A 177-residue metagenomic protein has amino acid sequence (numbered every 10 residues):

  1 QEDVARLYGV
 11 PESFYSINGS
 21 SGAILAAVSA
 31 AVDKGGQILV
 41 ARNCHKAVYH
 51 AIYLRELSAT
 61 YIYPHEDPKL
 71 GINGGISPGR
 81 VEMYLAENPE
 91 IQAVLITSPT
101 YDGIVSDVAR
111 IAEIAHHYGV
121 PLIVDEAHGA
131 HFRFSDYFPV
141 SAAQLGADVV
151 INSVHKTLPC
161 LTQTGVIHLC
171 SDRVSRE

Functional and structural regions predicted by a protein language model:
L7-V10, S20-E177: Conserved PLP-enzyme active-site core in the AAT-like
